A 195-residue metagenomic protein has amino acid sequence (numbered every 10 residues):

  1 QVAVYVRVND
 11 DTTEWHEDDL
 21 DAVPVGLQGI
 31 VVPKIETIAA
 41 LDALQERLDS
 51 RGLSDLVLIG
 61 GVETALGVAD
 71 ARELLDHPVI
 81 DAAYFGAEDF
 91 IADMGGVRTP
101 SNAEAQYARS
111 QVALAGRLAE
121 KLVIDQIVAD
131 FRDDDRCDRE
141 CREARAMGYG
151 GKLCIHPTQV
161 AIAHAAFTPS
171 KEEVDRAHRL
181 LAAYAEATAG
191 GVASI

Functional and structural regions predicted by a protein language model:
Q1-I195: Expand to "…catalyze enediolate/carbanion chemistry for C-C bond making/breaking, isomerization, decarboxylation
